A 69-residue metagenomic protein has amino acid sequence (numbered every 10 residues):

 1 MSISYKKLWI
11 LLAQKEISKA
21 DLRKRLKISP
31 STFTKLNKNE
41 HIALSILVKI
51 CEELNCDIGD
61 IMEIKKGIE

Functional and structural regions predicted by a protein language model:
M1-K19: A short, Lys/Arg-rich alpha-helix, primarily the initiator
S2, I10-L11, K35, M62-E69: Short, charged recognition helix plus adjacent turn of helix-turn-helix-like nucleic-acid-binding domains
L8, L22, F33: Conserved hydrophobic/aromatic packing and binding residues within compact polymer-binding modules
L12, R23, C51: The alpha-helix within a helix-turn-helix
I28-H41: Recognition helix of helix-turn-helix/homeodomain-like DNA-binding domains that insert into the DNA major groove
N39-K49: Short, basic-rich loop-to-helix N-cap that marks the start of a DNA-contacting helix
L47-C51, I61-M62: Hydrophobic micro-packing sites on short alpha-helices
